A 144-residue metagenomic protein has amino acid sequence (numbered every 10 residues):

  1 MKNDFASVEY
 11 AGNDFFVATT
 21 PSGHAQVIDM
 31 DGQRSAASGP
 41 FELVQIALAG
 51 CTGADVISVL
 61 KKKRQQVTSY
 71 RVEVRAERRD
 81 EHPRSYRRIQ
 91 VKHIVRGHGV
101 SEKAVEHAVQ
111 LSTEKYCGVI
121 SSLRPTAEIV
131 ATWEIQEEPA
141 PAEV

Functional and structural regions predicted by a protein language model:
M1-I46, V56-V144: Extended beta-strand/beta-hairpin segments
C51: Alpha-helical metal-binding/catalytic segments enriched in His/Glu/Asp
